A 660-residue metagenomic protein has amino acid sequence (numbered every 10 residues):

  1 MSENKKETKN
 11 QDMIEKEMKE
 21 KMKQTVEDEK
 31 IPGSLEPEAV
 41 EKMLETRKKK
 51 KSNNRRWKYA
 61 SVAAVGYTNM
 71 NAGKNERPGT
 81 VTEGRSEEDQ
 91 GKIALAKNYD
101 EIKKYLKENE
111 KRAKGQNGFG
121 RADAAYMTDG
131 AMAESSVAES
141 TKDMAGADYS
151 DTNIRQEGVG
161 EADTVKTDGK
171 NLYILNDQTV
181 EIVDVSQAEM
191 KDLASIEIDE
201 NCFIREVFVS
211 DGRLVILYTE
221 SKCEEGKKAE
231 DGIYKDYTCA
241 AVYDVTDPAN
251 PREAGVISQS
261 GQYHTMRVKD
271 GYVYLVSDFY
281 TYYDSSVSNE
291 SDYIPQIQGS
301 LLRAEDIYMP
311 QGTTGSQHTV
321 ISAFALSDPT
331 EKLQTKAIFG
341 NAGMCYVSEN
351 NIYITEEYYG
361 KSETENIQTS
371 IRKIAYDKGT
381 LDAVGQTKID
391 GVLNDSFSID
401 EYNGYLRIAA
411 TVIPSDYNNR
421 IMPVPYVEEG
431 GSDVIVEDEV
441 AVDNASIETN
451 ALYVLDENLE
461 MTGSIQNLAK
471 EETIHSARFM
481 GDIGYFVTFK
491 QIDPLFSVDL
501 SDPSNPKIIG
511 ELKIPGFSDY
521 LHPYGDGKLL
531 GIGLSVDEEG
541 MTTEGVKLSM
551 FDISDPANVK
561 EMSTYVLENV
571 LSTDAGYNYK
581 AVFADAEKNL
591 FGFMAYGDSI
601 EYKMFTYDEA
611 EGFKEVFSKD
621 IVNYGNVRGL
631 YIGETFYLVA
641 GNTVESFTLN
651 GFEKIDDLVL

Functional and structural regions predicted by a protein language model:
M1-S52: Disordered, charged N-terminal biogenesis/targeting segments of membrane/secreted proteins
E3-K5, E36-P37, A64, A138-E139 (+1 more regions): Intrinsically disordered, low-complexity serine/threonine-rich segments
K6-T8, A60, E76: Residue-level detector of intrinsically disordered/flexible regions characterized by low predicted structural confidence
K9, A63-V65, I465, S572: Generic secretory/membrane-interface signal
I14, M18, M22, V65-K74: Hydrophobic alpha-helical membrane-insertion segments, chiefly the h-region of N-terminal signal peptides
E45, N53-N54, N75, F119: Intrinsically disordered, low-complexity sequence elements enriched in Ser/Thr/Gly/Pro
K50-A72: Internal signal-anchor transmembrane helix that establishes type II topology
M70-L660: Beta-sheet-rich non-transmembrane sensory/scaffold domains
